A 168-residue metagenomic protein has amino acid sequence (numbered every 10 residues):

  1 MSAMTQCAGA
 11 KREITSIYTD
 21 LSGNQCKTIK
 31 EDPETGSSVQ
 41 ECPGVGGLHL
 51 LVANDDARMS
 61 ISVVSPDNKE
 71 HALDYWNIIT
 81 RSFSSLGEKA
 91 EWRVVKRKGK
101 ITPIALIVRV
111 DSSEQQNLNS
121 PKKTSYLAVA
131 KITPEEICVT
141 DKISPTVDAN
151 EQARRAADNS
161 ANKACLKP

Functional and structural regions predicted by a protein language model:
M1, K27-K30, T35, L51 (+8 more regions): An almost-null, non-specific background feature that weakly reflects generic protein context rather than any particular
A3-N77: Charge-rich, low-complexity N-terminal segments
L21, L48-L51, L73, L86 (+4 more regions): Generic detector of leucine side chains in alpha-helical contexts
G47-A53, W92-V94, Y126-I132: Broad, structure-driven detector of short, well-ordered beta-strand segments within folded domains
S65-N119: Mature extracytoplasmic domains of secretory-pathway proteins
K96-P168: A short, solvent-exposed beta-edge/loop patch
